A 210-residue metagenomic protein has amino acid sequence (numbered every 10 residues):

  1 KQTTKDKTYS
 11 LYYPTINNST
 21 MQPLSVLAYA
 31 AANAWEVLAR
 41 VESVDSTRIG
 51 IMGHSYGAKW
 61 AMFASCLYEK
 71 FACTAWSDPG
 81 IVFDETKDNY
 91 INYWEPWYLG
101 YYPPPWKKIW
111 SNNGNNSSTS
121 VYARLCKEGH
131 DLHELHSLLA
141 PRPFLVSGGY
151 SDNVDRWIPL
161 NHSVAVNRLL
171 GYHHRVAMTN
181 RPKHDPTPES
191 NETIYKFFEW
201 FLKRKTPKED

Functional and structural regions predicted by a protein language model:
K1, A75-W76, V146: A structural signal for short, well-ordered beta-strand segments and their strand-loop junctions that often border
K1-R40, K87-N89: Cap/lid segment of the alpha/beta-hydrolase catalytic domain
T3, N18-V26, I51-M52, M62 (+3 more regions): Alpha-helix capping and helix-loop boundary segments enriched in small/acidic/polar residues
N18, W76-L135, V154-R156, R168-H173: Mobile cap/lid helix-loop segments that gate and shape the active-site cleft of serine hydrolases
P23, L27-A30, W60, L135 (+2 more regions): Catalytic-loop motifs flanking and including active-site residues across diverse enzymes
A30, D45, D152: Acidic active-site catalytic centers that drive phospho-/nucleotidyl reactions and related ester hydrolyses
N33-Y101, R124-L125: Primarily recognizes the serine-hydrolase "nucleophile elbow" in alpha/beta-hydrolase and SGNH/GDSL folds
E42, E69, S111-G114, T119 (+3 more regions): Alpha/beta-hydrolase-fold serine-hydrolase catalytic core, especially in secreted/extracellular enzymes
